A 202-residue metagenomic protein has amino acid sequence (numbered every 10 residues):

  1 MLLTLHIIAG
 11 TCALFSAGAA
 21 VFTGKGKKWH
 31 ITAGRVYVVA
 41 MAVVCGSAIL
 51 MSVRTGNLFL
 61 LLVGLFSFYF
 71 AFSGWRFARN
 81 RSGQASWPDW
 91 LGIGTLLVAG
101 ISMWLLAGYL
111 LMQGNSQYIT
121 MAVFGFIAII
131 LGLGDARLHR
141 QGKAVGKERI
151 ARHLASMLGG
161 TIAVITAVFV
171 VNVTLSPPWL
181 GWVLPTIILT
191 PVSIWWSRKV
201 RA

Functional and structural regions predicted by a protein language model:
M1-A202: Alpha-helical membrane insertion/targeting regions
